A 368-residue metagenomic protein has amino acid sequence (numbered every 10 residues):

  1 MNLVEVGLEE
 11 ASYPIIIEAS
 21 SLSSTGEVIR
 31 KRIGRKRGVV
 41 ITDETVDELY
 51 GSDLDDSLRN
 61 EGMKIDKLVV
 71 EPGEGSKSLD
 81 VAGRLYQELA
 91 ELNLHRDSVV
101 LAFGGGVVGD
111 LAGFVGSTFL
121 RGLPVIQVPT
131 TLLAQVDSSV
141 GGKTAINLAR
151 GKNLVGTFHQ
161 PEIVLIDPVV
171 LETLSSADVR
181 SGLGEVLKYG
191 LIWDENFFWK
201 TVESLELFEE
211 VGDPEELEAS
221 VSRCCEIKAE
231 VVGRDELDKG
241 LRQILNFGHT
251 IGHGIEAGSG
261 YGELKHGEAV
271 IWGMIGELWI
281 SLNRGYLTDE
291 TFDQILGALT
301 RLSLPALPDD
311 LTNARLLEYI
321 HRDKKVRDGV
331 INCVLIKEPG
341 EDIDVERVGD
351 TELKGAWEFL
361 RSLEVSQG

Functional and structural regions predicted by a protein language model:
M1-S98: ATP/NTP phosphate-donor binding region
N2, G184-V186, Y286-G368: C-terminal charged capping/lid subdomain of soluble metabolic enzymes
G7, R32-I33, N93-H95, T118-L120 (+6 more regions): Solvent-exposed alpha-helices and their adjacent loops that cap or buttress functional pockets in soluble metabolic
I16, F114-L207: A glycine/threonine-rich phosphate-anchoring loop and its flanking beta-alpha core in nucleotide/phosphate-binding
E18, V40, S78, P129 (+4 more regions): Residue-level signal for inorganic ion chemistry
R59, E91-L94, Q160-I163, V169-S176 (+12 more regions): Generic secondary-structure signature for well-ordered alpha-helical cores
V107-F114, Q135-V136, H253-G254: Short glycine/serine/threonine-rich phosphate/pyrophosphate-binding segments that cradle anionic phosphate groups
E203-A314: Active-site segments that bind and position negatively charged phosphate/pyrophosphate groups
